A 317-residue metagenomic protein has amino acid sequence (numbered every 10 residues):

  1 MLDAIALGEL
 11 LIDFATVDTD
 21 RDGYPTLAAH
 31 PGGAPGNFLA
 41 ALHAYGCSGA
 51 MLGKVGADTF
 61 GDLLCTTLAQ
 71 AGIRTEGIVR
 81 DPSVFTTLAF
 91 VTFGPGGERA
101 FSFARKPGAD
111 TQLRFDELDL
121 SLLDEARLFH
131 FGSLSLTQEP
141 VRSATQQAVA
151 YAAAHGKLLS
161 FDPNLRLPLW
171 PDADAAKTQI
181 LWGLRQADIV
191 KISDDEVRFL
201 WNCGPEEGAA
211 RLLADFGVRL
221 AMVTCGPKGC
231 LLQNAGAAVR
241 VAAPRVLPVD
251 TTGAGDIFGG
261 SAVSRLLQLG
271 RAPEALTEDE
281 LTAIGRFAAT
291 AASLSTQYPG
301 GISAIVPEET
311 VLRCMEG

Functional and structural regions predicted by a protein language model:
M1-R74: Glycine-rich phosphate/adenosyl-contacting loop at the front of the ribokinase-like
L2-I5, A150-Y151, N202-G317: Conserved phosphate-binding/catalytic region of the ribokinase-like
A6-L7, G77, S160-F161, K191-I192 (+1 more regions): General beta-strand structural signal in soluble alpha/beta enzymes
S48-S133, R313-G317: Conserved N-terminal subdomain of the carbohydrate kinase-like
T87, S133-T137, A292, Y298-G301: Glycine-rich phosphate/pyrophosphate-binding beta-alpha loops
S121-L122, W182-G183, A214: Structural alpha-helical scaffold elements that stabilize or flank donor/cofactor-binding regions in carbohydrate
L128, L134-R211, K228-G229: Conserved beta-alpha-beta core of the PfkB/ribokinase-like small-molecule kinase fold
